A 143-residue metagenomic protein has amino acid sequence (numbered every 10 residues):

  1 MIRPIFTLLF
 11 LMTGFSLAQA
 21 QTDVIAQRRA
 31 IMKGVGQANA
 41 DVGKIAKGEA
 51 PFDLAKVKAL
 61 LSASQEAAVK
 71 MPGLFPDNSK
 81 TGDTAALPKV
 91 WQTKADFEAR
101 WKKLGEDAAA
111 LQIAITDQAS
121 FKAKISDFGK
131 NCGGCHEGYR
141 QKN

Functional and structural regions predicted by a protein language model:
M1-R3, T22: N-terminal hydrophobic targeting signals that begin at the initiator methionine
P4-T13: Sec-dependent N-terminal signal peptides
G14, S126-G129: Processing junctions and N-termini across compartments
F15-A20: Sec/Tat signal peptide C-region and signal peptidase I cleavage site
Q21-S126: Extracytoplasmic c-type cytochrome modules immediately beyond a signal peptide or single-pass transmembrane anchor
F128-R140: The canonical Cys-X-X-Cys-His
N143: Short Cys/His-rich "knuckle" micro-motifs
